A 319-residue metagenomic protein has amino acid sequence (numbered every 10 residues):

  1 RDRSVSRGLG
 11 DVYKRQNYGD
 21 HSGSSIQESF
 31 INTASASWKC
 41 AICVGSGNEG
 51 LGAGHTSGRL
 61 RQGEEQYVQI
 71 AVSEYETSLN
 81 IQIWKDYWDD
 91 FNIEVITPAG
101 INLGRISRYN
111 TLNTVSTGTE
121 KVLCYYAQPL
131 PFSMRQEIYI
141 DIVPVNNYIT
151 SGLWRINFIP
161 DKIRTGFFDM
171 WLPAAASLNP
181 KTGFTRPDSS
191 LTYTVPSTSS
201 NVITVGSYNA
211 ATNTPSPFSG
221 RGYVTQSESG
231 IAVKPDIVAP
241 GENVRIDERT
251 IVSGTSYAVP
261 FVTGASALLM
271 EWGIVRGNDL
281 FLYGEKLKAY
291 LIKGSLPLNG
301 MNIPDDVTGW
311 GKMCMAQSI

Functional and structural regions predicted by a protein language model:
D2-Y13: Single conserved hydrophobic/aromatic residue that forms the stacking wall/gate of nucleotide- or nucleobase-binding
D11, A41-G45, I203-G206, D236-A239 (+1 more regions): Structural recognition of the beta-strand scaffold that forms the well-ordered cores of secreted hydrolase catalytic
A34-S35, K39-D90, V95, A175-K181 (+1 more regions): Solvent-exposed, flexible loop/coil segments flanking beta-strands in beta-rich domains
I81, D89-N92, P98-A99, P240-I303: Hydrolase catalytic cores
D89-T119, D169-A175: Extended low-complexity, serine/threonine- and proline-enriched intrinsically disordered segments
A99-S107, S207-P260, L296, Q317: Catalytic-core environment of secreted peptidases
L123-W154, W171-P173: Beta-sandwich interaction modules
I156-I163: Short beta-strand-plus-loop segments that form exposed binding edges in beta-rich domains
